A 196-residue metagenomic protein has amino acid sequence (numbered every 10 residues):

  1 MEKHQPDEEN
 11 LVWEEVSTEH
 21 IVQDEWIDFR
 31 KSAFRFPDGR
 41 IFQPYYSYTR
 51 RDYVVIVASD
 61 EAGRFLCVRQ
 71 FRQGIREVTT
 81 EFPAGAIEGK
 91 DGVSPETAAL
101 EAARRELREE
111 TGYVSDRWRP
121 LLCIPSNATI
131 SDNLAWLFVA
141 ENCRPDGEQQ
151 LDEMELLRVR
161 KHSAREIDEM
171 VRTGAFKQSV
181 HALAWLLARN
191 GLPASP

Functional and structural regions predicted by a protein language model:
M1-D24, D28-F29: N-terminal presequences and immediately downstream first alpha-helices
E2-W13, V78, P83-A84, P120 (+4 more regions): Nudix hydrolase/Nudix homology domain
N10, Y48-R51, V55-D60, R64-R105 (+1 more regions): Conserved Nudix-box catalytic region and its N-terminal flanking loop in Nudix hydrolases and closely related
E19-V57, E61, Q70: Acidic, metal-coordinating catalytic segment for phosphate/diphosphate chemistry, firing primarily on the Nudix
H20-D24, P37, Q73, D91-G92 (+1 more regions): Acidic pyrophosphate-coordinating catalytic loop
F29-K31, V57, C67, L137-V139 (+1 more regions): Conserved hydrophobic/aromatic beta-strand scaffold that supports enzyme active sites
T97-E141, E148: A contiguous pocket-lining binding segment that forms or flanks enzyme active sites
